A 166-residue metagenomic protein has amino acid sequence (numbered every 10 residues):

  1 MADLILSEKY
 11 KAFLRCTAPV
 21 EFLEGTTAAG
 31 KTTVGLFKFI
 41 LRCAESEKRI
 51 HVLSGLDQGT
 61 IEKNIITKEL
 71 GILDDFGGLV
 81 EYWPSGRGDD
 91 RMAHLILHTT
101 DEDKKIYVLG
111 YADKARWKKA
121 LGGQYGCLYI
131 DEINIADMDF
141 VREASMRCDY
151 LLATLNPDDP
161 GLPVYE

Functional and structural regions predicted by a protein language model:
M1-E166: Phosphate/NTP-binding elements of NTP-utilizing enzymes
